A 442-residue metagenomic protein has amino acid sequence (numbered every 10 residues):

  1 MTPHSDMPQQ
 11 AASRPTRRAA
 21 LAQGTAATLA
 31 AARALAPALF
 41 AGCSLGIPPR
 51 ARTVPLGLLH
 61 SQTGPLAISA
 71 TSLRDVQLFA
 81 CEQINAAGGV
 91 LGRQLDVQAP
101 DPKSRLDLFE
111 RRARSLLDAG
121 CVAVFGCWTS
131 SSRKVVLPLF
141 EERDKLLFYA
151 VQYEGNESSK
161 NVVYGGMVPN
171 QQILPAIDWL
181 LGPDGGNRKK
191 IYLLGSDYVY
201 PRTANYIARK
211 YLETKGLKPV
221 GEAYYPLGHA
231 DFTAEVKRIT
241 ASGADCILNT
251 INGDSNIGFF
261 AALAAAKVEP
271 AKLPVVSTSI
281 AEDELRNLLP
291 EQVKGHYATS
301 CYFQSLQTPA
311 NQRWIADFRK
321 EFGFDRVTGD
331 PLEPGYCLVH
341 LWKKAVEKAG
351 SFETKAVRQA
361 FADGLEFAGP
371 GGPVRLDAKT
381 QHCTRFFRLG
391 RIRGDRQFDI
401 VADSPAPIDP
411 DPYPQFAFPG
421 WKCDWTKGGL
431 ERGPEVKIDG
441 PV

Functional and structural regions predicted by a protein language model:
T2-P8, R14-L21, T25, L35-V442: Extracytosolic ligand-binding ectodomains
